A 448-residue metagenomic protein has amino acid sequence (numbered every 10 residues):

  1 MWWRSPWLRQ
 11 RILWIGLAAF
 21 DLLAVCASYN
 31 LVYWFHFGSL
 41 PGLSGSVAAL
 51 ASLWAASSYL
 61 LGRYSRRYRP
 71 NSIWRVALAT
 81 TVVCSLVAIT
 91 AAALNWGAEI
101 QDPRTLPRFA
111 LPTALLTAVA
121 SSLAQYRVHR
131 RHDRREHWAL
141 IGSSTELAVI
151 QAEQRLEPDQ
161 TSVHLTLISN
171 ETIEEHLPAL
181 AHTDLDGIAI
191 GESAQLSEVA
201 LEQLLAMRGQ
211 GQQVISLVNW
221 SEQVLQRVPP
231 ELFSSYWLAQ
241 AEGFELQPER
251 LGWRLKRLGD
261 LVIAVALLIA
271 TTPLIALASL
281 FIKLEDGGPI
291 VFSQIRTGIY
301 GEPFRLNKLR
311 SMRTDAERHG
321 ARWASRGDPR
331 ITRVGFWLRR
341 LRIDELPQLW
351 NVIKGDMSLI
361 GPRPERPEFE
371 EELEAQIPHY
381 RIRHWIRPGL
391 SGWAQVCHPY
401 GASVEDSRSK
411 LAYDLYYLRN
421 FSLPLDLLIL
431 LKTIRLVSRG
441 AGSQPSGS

Functional and structural regions predicted by a protein language model:
M1-A24, S122-T271, Q444-G447: N-terminal hydrophobic signal-anchor/signal peptide
M1-R131: Signature of alpha-helical transmembrane segments in polytopic membrane proteins
D21, V76-A77, G142, V214 (+6 more regions): Generic structural signal for small/hydrophobic residues in well-ordered secondary structure, especially within
W74-V87, D102-A118, E136-I150, L165-E175 (+3 more regions): Alpha-helical membrane-embedding segments and immediately adjacent membrane-interface amphipathic helices
S221-E222, R227-S234, F292-R333, L390-K410: Short, glycine-rich, amphipathic interfacial segments at transmembrane boundaries or analogous
L251-A316, N351, L423, L428-S448: A hydrophobic, helix-centered structural microdomain
S325-R387, I429-V437: A short, structured surface patch at a secondary-structure boundary
I377-S448: C-terminal terminal-structure detector
